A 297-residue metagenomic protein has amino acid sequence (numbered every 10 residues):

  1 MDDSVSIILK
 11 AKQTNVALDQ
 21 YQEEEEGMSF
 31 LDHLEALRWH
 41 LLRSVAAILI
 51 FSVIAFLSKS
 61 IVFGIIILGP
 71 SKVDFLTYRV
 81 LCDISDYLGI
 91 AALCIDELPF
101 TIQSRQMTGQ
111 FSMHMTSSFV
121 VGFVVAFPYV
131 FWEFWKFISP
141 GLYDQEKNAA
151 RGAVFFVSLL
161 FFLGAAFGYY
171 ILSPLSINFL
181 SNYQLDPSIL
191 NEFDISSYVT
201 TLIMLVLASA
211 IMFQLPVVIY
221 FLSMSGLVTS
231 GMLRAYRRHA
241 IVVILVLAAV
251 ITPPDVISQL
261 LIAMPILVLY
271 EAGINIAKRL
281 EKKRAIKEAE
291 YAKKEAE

Functional and structural regions predicted by a protein language model:
D2-E297: Membrane topogenic/interface segments and analogous intrinsically disordered interaction regions
